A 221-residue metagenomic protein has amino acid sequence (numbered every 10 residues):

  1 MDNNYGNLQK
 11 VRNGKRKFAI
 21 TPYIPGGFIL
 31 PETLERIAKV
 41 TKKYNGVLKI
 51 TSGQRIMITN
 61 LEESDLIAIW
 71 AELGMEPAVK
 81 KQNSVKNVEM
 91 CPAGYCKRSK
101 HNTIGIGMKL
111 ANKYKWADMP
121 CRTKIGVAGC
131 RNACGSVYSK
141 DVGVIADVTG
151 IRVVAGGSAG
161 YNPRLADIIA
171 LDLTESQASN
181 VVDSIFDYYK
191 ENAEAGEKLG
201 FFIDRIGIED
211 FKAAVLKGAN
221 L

Functional and structural regions predicted by a protein language model:
M1-I20, I29: Intrinsically disordered, low-complexity polar/charged tails and linkers
L8-K15, Y44-I50, S158-A159: Short, flexible, solvent-exposed loop/turn segments with mixed acidic/basic and small polar residues
T21-V148, R152: Small-residue-enriched alpha-helical segments and adjacent helix-cap loops that form tight helix-helix packing
P25-I29, L61, R98-N102, A170-Q177 (+2 more regions): Catalytic cores of large soluble enzymes that bind and process phosphate-bearing ligands
G46-S52, M119-T123, E191-R205, L221: Flexible, glycine/charged-enriched surface loops at secondary-structure junctions
V127-N132, F201-E209: A glycine-rich phosphate-binding loop feature that marks nucleotide/adenosyl-phosphate handling sites
G129, Y138-K198, K212: Mobile "lid/hinge" segments at catalytic clefts and subdomain interfaces of large enzymes
E209-L221: C-terminal assembly and membrane-engagement modules of membrane-active proteins
